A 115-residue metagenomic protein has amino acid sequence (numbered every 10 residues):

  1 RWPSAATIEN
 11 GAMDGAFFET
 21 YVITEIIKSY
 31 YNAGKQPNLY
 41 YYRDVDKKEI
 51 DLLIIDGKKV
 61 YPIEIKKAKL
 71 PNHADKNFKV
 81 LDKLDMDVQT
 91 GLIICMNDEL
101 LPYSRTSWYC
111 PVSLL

Functional and structural regions predicted by a protein language model:
R1-L115: A cross-kingdom feature that marks ATP-driven nucleic-acid transaction machinery
